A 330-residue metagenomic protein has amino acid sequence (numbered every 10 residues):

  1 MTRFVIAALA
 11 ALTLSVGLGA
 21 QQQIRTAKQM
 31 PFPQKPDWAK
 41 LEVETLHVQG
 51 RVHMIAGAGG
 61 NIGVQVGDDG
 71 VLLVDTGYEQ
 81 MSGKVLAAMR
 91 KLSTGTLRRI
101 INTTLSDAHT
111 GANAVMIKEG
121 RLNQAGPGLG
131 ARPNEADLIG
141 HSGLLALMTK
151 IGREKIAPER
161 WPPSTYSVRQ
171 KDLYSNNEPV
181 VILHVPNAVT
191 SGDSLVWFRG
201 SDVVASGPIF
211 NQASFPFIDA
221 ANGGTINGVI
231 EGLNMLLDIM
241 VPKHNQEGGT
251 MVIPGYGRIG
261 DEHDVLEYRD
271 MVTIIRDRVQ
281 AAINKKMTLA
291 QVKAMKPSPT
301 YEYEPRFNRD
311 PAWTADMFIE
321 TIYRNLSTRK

Functional and structural regions predicted by a protein language model:
M1-F4: Positively charged n-region of N-terminal signal peptides that target proteins for export
I6-G17: Bacterial N-terminal signal peptides
G19-Q34, A125, P242-G249, R258-K330: Accessory terminal helices/loops
E42-L92, S194-F198, D202-P208: Conserved beta-strand hairpin/beta-sheet module of binuclear metal-dependent hydrolase folds, prominently
T45, D68-L72, Q80-A136: Active-site metal-binding motif and surrounding structural segment of the metallo-beta-lactamase
H47, R132-E135, I139-P186, T190-G192 (+2 more regions): Metallo-beta-lactamase
R51, Q65, D75, M89 (+10 more regions): Divalent metal-coordination and catalytic microenvironments
G70-V71, Y78-Q80, D172, P179 (+2 more regions): Metallo-beta-lactamase
